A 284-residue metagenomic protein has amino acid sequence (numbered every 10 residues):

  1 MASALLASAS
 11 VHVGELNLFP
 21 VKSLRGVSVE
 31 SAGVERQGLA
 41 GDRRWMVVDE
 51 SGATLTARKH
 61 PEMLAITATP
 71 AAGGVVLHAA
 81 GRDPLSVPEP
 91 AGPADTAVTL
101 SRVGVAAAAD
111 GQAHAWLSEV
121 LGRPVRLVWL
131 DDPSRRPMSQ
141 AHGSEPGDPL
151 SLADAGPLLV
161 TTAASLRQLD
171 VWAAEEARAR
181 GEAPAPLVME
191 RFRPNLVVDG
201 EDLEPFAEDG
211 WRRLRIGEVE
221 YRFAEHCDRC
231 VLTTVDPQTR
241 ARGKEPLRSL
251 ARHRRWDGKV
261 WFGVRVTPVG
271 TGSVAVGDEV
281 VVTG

Functional and structural regions predicted by a protein language model:
M1-G284: Metal-cofactor-dependent catalytic cores
